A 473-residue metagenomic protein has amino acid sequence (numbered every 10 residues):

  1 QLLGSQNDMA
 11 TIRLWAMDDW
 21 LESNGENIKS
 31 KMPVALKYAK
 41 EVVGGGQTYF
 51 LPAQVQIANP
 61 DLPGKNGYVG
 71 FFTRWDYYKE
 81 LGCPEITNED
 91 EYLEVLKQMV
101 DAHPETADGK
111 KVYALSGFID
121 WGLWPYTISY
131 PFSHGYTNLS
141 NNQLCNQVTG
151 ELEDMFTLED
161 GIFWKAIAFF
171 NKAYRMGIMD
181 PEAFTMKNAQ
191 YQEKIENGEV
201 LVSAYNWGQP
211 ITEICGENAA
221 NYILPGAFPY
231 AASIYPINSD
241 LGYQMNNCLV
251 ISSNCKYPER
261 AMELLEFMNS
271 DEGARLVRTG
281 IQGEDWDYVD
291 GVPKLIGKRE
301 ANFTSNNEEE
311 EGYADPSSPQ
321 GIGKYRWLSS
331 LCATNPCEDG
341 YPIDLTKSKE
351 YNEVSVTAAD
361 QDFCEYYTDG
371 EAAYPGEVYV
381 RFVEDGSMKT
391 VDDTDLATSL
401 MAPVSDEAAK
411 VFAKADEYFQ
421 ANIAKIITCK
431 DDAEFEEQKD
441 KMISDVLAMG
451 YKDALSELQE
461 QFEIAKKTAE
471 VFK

Functional and structural regions predicted by a protein language model:
Q1-K473: Extracytoplasmic/secretory soluble proteins
